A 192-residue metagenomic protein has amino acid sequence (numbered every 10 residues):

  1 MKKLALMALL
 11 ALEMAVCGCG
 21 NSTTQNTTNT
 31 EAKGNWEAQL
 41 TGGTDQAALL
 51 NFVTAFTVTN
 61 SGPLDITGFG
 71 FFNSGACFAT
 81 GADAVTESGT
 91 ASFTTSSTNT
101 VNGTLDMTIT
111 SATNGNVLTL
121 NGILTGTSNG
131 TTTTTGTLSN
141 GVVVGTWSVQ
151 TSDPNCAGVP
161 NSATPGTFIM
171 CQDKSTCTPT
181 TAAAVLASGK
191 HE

Functional and structural regions predicted by a protein language model:
M1-L4: Positively charged n-region of N-terminal signal peptides that target proteins for export
M7, L12-Q39, M170-E192: Bacterial Sec-dependent N-terminal signal peptides
Q39-Q46: Short polar catalytic/cofactor-binding loops
G43, N73, Q150-S152: Short glycine/acidic-enriched loop and turn motifs that connect beta-strands
A47-F52, G81-S92, T113-T127, P160-I169: Amphipathic hydrophobic-ligand
A47-N102: N-terminal glycine/threonine-rich, aromatic-flanked beta-hairpin/loop signature
A82-S97, V142-E192: Edge beta-strand at a domain terminus
S96-D153: Acidic, glycine-rich flexible loop segments
